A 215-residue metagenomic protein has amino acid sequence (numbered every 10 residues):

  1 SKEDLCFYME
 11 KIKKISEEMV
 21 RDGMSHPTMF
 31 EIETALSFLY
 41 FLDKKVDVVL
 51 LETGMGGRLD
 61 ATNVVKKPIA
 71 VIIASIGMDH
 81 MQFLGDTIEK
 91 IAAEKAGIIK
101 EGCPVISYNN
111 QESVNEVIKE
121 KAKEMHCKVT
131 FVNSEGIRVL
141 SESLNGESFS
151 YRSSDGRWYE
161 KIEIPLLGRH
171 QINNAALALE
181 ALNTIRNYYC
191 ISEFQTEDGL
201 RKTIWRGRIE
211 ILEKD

Functional and structural regions predicted by a protein language model:
S1-K66, Q82-L84: ATP-dependent carboxylate-amine ligase catalytic core
M19-R21, K44-E52, P68-K161, A175 (+1 more regions): Acidic, Mg2+-coordinating active-site environments of NTP-dependent enzymes
V20-S25, E163-R169: A short glycine/serine-rich beta->alpha loop
G56-L59, N133, P165, R208: Glycine-rich, charged/polar anion/phosphate-binding loops that engage phosphate groups from diverse ligands
G57, S113, I204: Short alpha-helical
L166-L179, I204-G207: Short glycine/threonine-rich catalytic loop with a Thr-x-Gly-x-Asp
E210-D215: Short, intrinsically disordered, charge-balanced linker/junction segments flanking boundaries in proteins
